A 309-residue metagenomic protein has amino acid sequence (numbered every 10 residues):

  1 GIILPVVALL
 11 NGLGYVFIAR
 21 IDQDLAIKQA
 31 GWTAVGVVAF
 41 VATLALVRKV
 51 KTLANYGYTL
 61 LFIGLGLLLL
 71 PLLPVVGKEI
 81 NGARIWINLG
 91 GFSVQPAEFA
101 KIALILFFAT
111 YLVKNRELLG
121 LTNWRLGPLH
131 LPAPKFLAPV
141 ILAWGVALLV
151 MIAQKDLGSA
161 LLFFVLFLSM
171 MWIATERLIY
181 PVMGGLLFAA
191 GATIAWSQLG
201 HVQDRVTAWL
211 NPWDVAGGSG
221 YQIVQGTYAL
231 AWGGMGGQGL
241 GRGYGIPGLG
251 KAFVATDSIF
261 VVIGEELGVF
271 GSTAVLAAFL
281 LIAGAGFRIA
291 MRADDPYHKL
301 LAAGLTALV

Functional and structural regions predicted by a protein language model:
G1-I2, V47-N55, I173-V182, A293-P296: Membrane-helix interface "capping/anchor" motifs
G1-K155: Membrane-helix boundary/helix-loop-helix interface segments in multi-pass membrane proteins
L13, F107, S197-H201, L281-R288: Transmembrane alpha-helix boundary/anchor motif
A34-A39, E266-G286: Hydrophobic alpha-helical transmembrane segments
V38, L137-S197, W209-L210: Hydrophobic alpha-helical segments of polytopic membrane proteins
L70, L148-Q154, W232-G236, G264 (+1 more regions): Transmembrane alpha-helix interface/packing and boundary motifs in multi-pass membrane proteins, characterized by
K78-W86, G90-S93, Y180-V275, D294-L301: Hydrophobic, glycine- and aromatic-enriched re-entrant/interface helices and adjoining loop segments
F287-V309: Loop-to-helix entry and N-terminal half of a specific, functionally important transmembrane alpha helix in multi-pass
